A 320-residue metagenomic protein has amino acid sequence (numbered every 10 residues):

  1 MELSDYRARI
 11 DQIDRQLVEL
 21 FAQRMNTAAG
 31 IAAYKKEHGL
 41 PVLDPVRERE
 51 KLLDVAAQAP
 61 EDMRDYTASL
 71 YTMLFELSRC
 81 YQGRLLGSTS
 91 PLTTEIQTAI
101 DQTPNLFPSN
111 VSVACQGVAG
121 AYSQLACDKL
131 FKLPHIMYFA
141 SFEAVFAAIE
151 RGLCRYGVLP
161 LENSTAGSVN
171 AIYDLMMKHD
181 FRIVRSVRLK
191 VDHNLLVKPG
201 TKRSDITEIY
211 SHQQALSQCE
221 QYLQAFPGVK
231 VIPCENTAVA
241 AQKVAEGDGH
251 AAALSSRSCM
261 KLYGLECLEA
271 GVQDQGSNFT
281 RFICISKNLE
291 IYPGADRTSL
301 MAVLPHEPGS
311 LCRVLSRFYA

Functional and structural regions predicted by a protein language model:
M1-A320: Domain-level signature for soluble enzymes in the chorismate/prephenate branch of the shikimate pathway
